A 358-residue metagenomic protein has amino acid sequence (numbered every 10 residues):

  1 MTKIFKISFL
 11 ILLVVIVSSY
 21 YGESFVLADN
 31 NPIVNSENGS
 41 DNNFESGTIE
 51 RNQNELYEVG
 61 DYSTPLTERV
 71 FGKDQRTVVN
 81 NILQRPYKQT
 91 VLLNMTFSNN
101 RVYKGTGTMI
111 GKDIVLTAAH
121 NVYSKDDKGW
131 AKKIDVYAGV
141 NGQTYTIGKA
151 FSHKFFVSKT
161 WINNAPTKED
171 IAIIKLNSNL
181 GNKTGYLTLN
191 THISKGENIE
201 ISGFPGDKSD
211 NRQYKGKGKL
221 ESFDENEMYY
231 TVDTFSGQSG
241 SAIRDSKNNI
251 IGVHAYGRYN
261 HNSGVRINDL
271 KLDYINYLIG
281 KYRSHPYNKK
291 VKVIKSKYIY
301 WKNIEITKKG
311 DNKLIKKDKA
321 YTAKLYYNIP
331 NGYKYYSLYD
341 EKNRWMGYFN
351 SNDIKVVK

Functional and structural regions predicted by a protein language model:
M1-A28: Sec-dependent N-terminal signal peptides of Gram-positive bacterial secreted proteins and lipoproteins
F25-R76, K358: Low-complexity, acidic Ser/Thr/Pro-rich repeat tracts that form intrinsically disordered stalk/linker regions of very
L66-K88, L92-N100, K104, Y123 (+1 more regions): Conserved catalytic-core segment of clan PA serine endopeptidases
K168-T234, Q238: Chymotrypsin/trypsin-fold serine protease catalytic domain
N182, I251, A255-P286: C-terminal cap/linker of serine protease catalytic domains
D233-H254: Catalytic nucleophile loop of clan PA
R283-R344, V357-K358: Beta-loop motif signature
N343-D353: A short macromolecule-binding patch
